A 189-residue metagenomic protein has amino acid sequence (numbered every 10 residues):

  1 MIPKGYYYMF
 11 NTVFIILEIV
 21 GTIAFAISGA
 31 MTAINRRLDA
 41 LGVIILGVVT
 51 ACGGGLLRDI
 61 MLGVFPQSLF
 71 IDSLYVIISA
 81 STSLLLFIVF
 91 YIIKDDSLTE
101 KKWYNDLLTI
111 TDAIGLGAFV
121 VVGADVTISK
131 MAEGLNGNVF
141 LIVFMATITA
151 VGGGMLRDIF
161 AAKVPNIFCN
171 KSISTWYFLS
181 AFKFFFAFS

Functional and structural regions predicted by a protein language model:
P3-C52, L56-M131, L135-V143, N166-S189: Alpha-helical transmembrane segments and their membrane-interface boundaries that form or gate the permeation pathway
G54, G152-G153: Forkhead-associated
M145-V151: Generic alpha-helical transmembrane segments
G153-K163: Membrane-helix boundary/interface segments in integral membrane proteins
